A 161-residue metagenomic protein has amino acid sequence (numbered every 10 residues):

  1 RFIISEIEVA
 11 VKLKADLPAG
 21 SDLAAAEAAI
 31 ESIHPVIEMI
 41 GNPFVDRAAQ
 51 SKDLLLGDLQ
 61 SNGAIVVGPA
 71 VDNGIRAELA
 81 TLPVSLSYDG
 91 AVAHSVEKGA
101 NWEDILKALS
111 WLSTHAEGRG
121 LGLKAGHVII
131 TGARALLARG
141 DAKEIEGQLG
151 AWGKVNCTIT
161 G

Functional and structural regions predicted by a protein language model:
R1-E103, S110, A138, E144 (+1 more regions): Catalytic-core "active-site belt" of small-molecule-metabolizing enzymes, emphasizing His/Asp/Glu-rich regions
I105-G140: A conserved acidic, glycine/proline-rich C-terminal tail/linker
